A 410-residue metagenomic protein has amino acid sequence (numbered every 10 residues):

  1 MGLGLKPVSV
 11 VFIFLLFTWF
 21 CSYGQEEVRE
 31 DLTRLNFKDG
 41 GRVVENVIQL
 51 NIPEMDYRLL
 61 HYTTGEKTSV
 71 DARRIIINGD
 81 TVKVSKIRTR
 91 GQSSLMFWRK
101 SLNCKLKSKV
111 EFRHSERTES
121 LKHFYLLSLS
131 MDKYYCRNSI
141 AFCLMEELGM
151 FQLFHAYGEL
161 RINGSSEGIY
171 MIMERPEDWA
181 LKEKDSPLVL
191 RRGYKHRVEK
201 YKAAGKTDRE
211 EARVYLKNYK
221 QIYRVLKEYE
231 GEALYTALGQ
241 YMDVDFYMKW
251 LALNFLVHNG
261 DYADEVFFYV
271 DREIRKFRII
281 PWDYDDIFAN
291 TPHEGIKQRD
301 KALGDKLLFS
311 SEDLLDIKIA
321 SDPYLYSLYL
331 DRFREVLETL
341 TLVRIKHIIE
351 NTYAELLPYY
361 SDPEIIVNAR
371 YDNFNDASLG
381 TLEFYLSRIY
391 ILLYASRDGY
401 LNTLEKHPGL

Functional and structural regions predicted by a protein language model:
M1-V10: Bacterial N-terminal signal peptides that target proteins for export
V10-W19: Bacterial N-terminal signal peptides
Q25-V70: N-terminal module-boundary/linker segments of secreted carbohydrate-active enzymes
R73-S128: Conserved oxyanion/phosphate-binding beta-strand-loop segments in alpha/beta enzyme cores
V82, F97, R224-A263, V270-L410: Middle-to-C-terminal accessory/interaction subdomains
L102-K105, H123-S128, Y135, E159 (+4 more regions): Structural recognition of the beta-strand scaffold that forms the well-ordered cores of secreted hydrolase catalytic
V110-E111, L121, S128, G149-L153 (+1 more regions): Internal "kinase-insert"/substrate-recognition segments embedded within catalytic cores of ATP-dependent enzymes
L129-N163: A conserved helix-loop-beta module that forms one wall/lid of the active-site cleft in ATP-utilizing catalytic domains
